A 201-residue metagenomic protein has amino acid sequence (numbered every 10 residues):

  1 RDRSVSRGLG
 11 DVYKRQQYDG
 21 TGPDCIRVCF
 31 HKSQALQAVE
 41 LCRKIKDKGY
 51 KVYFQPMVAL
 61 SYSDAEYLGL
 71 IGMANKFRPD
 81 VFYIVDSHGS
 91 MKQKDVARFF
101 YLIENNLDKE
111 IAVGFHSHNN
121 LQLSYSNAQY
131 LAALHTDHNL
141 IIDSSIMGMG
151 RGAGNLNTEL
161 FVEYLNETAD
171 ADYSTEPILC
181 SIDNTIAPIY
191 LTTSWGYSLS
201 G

Functional and structural regions predicted by a protein language model:
D2-Y13: Single conserved hydrophobic/aromatic residue that forms the stacking wall/gate of nucleotide- or nucleobase-binding
D11-Q17, D64-G72, S124-A128: Short, acidic/polar
K14-P23, V39-G49, I71-R78, E104-L107: Acidic (Asp/Glu)-rich catalytic clusters
D24-A35, Q55-L60, V81-M91, G114-H116: Catalytic beta/alpha-barrel core
R27, Y53-F54, L140-S144: Short hydrophobic alpha-helical runs that function as membrane-insertion/retention elements
H31-K48, L60-Y67, G89-I103, A153-T158: Active-site-adjacent beta->alpha loops and helix N-cap segments on the catalytic face of soluble alpha/beta enzymes
V81, V85-T192: Catalytic alpha/beta core domains of metabolic enzymes, predominantly
T193-G201: C-terminal extensions of enzymes
